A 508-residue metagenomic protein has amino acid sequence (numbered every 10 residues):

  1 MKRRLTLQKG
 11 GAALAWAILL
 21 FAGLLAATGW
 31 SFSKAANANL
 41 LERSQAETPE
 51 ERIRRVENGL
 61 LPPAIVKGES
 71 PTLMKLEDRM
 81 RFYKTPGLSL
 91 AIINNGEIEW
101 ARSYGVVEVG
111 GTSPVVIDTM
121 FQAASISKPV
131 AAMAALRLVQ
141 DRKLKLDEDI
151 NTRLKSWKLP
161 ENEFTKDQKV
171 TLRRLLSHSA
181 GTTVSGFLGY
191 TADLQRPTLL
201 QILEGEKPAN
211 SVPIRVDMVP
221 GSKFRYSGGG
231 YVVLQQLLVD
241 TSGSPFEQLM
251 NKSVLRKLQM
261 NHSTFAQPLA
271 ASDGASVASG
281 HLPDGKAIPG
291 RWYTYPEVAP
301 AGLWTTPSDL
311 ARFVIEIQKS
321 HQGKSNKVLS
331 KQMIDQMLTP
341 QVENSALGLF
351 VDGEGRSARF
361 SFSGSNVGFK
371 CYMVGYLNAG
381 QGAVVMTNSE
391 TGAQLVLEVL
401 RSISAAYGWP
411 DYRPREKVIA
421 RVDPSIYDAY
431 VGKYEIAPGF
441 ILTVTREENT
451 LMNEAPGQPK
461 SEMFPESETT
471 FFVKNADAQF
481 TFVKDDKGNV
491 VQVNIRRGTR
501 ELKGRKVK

Functional and structural regions predicted by a protein language model:
K2-R3, G11-R102, L194, V239-K252 (+3 more regions): Catalytic loop of the DD-peptidase/beta-lactamase superfamily, centered on the K-T-G motif and neighboring
I53-N58, G111-V115, P208-M218, P289-E297: Short glycine/proline-rich turn/loop motifs
G68-T72, T152, T191-V219, S244-S263 (+1 more regions): Short, charged, amphipathic alpha-helices and their helix-cap/turn boundaries
F82-S89, G110-R174, R215-G229, V298-A301 (+1 more regions): Short active-site loop at a secondary-structure junction that contains or immediately precedes the catalytic residue(s)
E99-A101, S113, T183-G186: Short, solvent-exposed loop/turn elements at domain surfaces
V107-V116, Q394-R401: A short, polar/charged loop-to-alpha-helix boundary motif
Q122-I126, L138-L188, Q236, D240-G280 (+2 more regions): Active-site helix/loop module of the DD-peptidase/beta-lactamase fold, centered on the serine-lysine SxxK catalytic
L175, L234, L310-F313: Structural scaffold positions in well-ordered secondary structure
